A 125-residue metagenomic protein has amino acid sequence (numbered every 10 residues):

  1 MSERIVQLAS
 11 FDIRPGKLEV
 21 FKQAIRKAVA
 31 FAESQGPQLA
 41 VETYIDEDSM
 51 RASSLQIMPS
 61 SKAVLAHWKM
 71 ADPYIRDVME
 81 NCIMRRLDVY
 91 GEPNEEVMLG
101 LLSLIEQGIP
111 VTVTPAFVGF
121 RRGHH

Functional and structural regions predicted by a protein language model:
M1-A52, P59-M70, E80-H125: Short S/T/G/P-rich N-terminal loop/turn motif that feeds into the first structured element of a domain
D72-R76: A short, acidic, amphipathic alpha-helical segment used as a generic capping/interface helix at domain edges
